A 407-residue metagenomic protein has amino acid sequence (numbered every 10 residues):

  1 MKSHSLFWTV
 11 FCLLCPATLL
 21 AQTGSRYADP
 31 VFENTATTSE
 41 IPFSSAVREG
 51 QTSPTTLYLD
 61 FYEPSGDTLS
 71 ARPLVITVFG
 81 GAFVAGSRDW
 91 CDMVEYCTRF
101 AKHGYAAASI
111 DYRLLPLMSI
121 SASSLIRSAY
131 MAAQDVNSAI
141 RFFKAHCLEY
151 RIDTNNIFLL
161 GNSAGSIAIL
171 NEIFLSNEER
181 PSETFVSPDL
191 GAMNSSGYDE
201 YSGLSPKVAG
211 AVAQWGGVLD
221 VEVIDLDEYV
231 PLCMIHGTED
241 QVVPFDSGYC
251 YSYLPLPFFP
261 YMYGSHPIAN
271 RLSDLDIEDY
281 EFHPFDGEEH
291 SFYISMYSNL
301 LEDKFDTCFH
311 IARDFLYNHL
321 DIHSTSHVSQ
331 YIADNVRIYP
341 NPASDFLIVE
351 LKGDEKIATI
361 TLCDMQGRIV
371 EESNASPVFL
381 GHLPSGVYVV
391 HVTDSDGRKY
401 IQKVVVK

Functional and structural regions predicted by a protein language model:
T23-L69: N-terminal cap/lid segment of alpha/beta-hydrolase-fold proteins
A71-G81: Short beta-strand element of the alpha/beta-hydrolase
A82-D92, D111-Y130, L175, E289-Y297: Cap/lid segment of the alpha/beta-hydrolase catalytic domain
D89-S109: Short amphipathic alpha-helix adjacent to the substrate-entry channel of hydrolases
S138-E228: Primarily recognizes the serine-hydrolase "nucleophile elbow" in alpha/beta-hydrolase and SGNH/GDSL folds
M234-H236, D240: Short beta-strand/loop motif that positions the catalytic acidic residue of the alpha/beta-hydrolase fold
M262, H266-T325: C-terminal catalytic histidine-bearing segment of alpha/beta-hydrolase fold enzymes
I332-Y339, A343-K407: C-terminal outer-membrane/trafficking sorting elements
